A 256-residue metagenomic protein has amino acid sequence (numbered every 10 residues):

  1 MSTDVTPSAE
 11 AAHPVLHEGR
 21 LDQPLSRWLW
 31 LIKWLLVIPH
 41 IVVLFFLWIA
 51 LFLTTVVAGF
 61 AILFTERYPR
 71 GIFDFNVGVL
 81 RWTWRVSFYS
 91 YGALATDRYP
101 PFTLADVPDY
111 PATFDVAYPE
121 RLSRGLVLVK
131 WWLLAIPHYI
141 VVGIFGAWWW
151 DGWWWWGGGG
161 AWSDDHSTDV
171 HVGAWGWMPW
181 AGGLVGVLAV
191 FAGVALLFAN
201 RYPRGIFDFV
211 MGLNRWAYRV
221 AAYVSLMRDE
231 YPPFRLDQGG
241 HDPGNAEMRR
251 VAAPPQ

Functional and structural regions predicted by a protein language model:
M1-Q256: Membrane-proximal intrinsically disordered regions of secretory-pathway and membrane-system proteins
